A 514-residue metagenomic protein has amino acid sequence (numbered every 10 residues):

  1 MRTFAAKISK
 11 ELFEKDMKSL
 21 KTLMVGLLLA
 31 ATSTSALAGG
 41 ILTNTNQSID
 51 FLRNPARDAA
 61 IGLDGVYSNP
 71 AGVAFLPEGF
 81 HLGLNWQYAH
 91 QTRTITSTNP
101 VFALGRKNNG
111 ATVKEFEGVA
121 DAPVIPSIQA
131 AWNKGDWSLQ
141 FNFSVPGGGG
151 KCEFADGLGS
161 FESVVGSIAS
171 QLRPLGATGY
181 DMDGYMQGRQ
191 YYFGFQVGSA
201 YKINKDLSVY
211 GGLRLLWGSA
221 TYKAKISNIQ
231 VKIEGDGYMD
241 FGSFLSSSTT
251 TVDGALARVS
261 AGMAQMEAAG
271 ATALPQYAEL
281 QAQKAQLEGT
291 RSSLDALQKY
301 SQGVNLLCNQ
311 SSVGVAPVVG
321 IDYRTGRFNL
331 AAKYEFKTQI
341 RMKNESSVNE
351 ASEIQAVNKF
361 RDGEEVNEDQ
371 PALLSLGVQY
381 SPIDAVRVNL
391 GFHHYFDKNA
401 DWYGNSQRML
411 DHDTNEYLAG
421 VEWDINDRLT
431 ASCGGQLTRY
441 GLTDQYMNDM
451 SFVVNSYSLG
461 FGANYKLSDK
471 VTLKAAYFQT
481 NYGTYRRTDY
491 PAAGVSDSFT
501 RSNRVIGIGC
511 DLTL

Functional and structural regions predicted by a protein language model:
T34-K151, F452, F478: N-terminal, post-signal peptide beta-strand-biased segments of exported outer-membrane/organellar beta-barrel and other
D64, D121-P126, Y191-F195, V313-P317 (+5 more regions): Residues that define the transmembrane beta-barrel architecture of outer-membrane proteins
A74, W132-K134, V197, Y201 (+7 more regions): Residue-level signature of outer-membrane beta-barrel architecture
F80, D136-L139, D206-V209, R327-L330 (+3 more regions): Repeated loop/turn-to-beta-strand initiation elements of outer-membrane beta-barrel proteins
L82-H90, F141-V145, G211-L215, A332-F336 (+3 more regions): Transmembrane beta-barrel strands of outer-membrane/channel proteins
T94-P100, C152-L158, Y222-Q230, M342-N349 (+3 more regions): Outer-membrane beta-barrel translocator domains and adjoining extracellular loop/strand segments of Gram-negative
T112-F116, Y180-Y185, Q302-L307, K359-E365 (+3 more regions): Extracellular loop and loop/strand-boundary signature of outer-membrane beta-barrel proteins
A463-Y465, T500-L514: Outer-membrane beta-barrel "beta-signal"
